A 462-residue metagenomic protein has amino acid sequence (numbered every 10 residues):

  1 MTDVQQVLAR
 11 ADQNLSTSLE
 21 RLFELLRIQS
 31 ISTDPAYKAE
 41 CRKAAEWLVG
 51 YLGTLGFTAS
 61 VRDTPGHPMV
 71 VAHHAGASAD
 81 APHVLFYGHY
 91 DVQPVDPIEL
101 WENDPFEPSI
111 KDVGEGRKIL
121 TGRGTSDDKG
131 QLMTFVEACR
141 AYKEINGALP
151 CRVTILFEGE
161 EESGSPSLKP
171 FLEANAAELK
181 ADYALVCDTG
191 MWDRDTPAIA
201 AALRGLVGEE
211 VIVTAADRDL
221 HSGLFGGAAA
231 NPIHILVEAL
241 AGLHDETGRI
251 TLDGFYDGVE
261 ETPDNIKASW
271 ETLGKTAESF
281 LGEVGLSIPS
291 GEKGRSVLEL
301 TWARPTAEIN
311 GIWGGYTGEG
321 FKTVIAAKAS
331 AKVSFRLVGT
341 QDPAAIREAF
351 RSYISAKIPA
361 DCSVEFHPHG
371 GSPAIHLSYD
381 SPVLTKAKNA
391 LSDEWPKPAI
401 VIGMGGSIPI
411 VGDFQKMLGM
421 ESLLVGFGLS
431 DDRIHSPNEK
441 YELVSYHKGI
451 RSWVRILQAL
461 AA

Functional and structural regions predicted by a protein language model:
T2-I98, K328, A345: N-terminal helical capping/dimerization or prosegment-like subdomains of hydrolases acting on amide or phosphate bonds
A79, D193, T251-K328, T340-A349 (+2 more regions): An extended, acidic, His-containing surface patch that forms the Zn2+-binding/catalytic region of metallohydrolases
A81-F157, K448: Active-site metal-coordination/substrate-binding segment of hydrolases, especially metallo-dependent peptidases
Y90-D91, L243-T247, R351-D361: A common structural junction motif
R117-T121, D217-G223, G318-E319, I434-S436: Short small-residue beta-strand/loop micro-motif enriched in glycine and branched aliphatics
G124-P289, L298-P305, F414, N438-V444: Fold-level recognition of mixed alpha/beta catalytic cores in primary-metabolism enzymes, strongest
S126, D217, R336-D342, S372: A generic structural motif
E209-I212, A327-F335: Oligomerization/assembly interface segments of phage tail-like spikes and tubes
